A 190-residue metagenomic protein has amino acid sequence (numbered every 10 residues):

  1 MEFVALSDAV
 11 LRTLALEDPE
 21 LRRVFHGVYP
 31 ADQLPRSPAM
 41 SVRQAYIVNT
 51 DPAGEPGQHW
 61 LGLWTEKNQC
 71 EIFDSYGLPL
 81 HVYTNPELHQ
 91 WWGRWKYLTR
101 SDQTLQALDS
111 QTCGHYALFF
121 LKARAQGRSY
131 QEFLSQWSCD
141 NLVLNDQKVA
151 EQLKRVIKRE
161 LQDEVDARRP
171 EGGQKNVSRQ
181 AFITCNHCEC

Functional and structural regions predicted by a protein language model:
M1-L61, T65-E71: Cysteine protease catalytic domains with a Cys-His-Asp triad
E2-L14, A125-Y130, L134, S138-D140 (+1 more regions): General structural signal for secondary-structure boundaries
V24-Q33, D74, A125, S129 (+1 more regions): Short, solvent-exposed coil/turn linker segments
P30-A31, N49-A53, C70-I72, L80-Y83 (+7 more regions): Domain-length accessory/inserted modules outside core catalytic folds
M40-R128: Cysteine protease-like catalytic core of ubiquitin/ubiquitin-like
W95-R169: C-terminal folded domains that constitute the principal catalytic or ligand-binding module of multi-domain proteins
C185-C190: Cysteine-centered motifs
